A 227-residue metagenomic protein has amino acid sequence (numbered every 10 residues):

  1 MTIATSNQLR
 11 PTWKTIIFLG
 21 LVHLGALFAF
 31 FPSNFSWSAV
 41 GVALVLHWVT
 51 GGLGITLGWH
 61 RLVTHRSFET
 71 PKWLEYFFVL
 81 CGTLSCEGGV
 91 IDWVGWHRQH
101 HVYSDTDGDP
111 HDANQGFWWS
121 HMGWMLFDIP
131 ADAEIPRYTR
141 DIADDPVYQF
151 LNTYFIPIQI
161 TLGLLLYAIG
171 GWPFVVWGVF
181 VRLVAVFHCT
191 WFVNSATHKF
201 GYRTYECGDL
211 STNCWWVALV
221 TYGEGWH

Functional and structural regions predicted by a protein language model:
M1-F192, W226: Non-catalytic, topology-defining segments of multipass membrane proteins
T139-P146, F200-W226: Active-site-proximal inter-transmembrane loops
